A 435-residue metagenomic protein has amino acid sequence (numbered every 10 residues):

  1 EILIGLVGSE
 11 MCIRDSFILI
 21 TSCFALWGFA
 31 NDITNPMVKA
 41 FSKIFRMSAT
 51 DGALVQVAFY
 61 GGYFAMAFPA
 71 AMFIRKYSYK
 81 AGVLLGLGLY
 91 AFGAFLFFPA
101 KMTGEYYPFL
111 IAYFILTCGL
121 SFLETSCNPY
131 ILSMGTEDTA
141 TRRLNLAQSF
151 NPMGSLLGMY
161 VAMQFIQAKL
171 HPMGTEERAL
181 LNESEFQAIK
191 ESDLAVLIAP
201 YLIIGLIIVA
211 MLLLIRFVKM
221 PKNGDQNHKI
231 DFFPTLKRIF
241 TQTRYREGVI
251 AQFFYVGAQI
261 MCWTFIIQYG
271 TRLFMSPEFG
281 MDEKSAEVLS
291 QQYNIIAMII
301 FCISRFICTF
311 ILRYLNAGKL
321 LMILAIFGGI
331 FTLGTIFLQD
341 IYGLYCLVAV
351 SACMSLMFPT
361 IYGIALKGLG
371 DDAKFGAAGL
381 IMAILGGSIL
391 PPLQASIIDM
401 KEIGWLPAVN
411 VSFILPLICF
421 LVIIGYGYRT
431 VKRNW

Functional and structural regions predicted by a protein language model:
E1-G8: Single conserved hydrophobic/aromatic residue that forms the stacking wall/gate of nucleotide- or nucleobase-binding
S16-S42, C127, C262-G270: Extracytoplasmic
T34-N35, M159, M163, Q167 (+1 more regions): Extracytoplasmic gate region of multi-pass secondary transporters
V57-M72, I295-I307: Central cavity-lining transmembrane alpha-helices of secondary-active solute carriers, predominantly the Major
G88-T103, F327-Q339: C-terminal ends and interior cores of transmembrane alpha-helices in multi-pass membrane transporters/permeases
Y106-L123, Y342-M357: Hydrophobic core of transmembrane alpha-helices in multi-pass small-molecule transporters, especially MFS/SLC-type
F122-T136, S355-G370: Intracellular juxtamembrane helix-capping segments at the cytosolic ends of symmetry-related transmembrane helices
